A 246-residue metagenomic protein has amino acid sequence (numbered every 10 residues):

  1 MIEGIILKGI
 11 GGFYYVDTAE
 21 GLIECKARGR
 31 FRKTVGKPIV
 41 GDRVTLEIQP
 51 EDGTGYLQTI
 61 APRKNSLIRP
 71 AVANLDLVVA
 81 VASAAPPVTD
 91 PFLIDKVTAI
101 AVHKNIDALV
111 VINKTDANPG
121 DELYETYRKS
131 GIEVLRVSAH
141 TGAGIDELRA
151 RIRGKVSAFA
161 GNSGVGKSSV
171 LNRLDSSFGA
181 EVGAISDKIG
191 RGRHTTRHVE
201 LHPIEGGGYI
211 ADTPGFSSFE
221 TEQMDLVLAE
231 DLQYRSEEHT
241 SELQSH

Functional and structural regions predicted by a protein language model:
M1-I10: Structural detector for short beta-strands of small beta-barrel domains
G12, G29, V35-E51, T59-V78 (+7 more regions): Helix-rich effector regions associated with P-loop NTPase G domains
Y14-T18, C25, L46: SH3/SH3-like beta-barrel fold
L93-K96: Charged helix-capping and loop-helix junction motifs
K114-V165: Canonical P-loop GTPase G-domain recognition
E242-H246: Short "domain-exit" segments at the C-terminal end of structured domains
